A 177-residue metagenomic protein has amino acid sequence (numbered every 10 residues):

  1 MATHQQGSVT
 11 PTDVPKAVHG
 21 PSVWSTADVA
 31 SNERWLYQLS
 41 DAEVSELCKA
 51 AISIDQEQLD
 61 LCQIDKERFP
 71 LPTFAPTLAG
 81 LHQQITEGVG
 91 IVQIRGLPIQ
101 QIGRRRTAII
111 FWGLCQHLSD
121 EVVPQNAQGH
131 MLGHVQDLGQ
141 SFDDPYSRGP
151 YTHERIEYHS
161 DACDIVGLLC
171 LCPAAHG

Functional and structural regions predicted by a protein language model:
A2-G177: Non-heme Fe(II) oxygenase catalytic core, chiefly the N-lobe of the double-stranded beta-helix
